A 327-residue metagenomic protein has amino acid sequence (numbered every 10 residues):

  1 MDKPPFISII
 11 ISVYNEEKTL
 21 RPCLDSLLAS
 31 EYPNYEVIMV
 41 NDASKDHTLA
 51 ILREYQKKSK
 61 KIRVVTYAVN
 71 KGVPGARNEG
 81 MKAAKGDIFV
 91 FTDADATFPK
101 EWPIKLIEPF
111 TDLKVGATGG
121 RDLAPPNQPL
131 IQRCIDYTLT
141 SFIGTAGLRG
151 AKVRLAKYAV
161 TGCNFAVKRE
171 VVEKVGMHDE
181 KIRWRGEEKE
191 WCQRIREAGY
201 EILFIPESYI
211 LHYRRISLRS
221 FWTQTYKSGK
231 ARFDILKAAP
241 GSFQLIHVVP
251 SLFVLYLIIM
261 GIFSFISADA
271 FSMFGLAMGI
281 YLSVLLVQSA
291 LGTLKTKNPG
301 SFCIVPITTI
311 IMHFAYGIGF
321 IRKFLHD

Functional and structural regions predicted by a protein language model:
M1-A29: N-proximal low-complexity "stem/linker" segments adjacent to membrane-targeting elements
L24-T66: Acidic donor-binding segment of Leloir-type glycosyltransferases
Y67-A84, K105, L155, G162-C163: Glycine-rich, basic loop-to-helix element that forms the pyrophosphate-binding segment of sugar-nucleotide handling
F89: Short aromatic/hydrophobic "clamp" motif used to bind/position activated sugar donors
K100-R133, Y209, Y213: Conserved donor NDP-sugar-binding/catalytic core segment of glycosyltransferases
G120-P126, I135-Y158, E173, A238: Short, flexible, basic/aromatic active-site loop/helix in glycosyltransferases
E173, D179-F243: Catalytic donor/gating beta->alpha subdomain of glycosyltransferases that bind UDP-sugars
F253-D327: Membrane-embedded multi-pass helical conduit in multi-pass membrane proteins, especially envelope-biosynthetic
